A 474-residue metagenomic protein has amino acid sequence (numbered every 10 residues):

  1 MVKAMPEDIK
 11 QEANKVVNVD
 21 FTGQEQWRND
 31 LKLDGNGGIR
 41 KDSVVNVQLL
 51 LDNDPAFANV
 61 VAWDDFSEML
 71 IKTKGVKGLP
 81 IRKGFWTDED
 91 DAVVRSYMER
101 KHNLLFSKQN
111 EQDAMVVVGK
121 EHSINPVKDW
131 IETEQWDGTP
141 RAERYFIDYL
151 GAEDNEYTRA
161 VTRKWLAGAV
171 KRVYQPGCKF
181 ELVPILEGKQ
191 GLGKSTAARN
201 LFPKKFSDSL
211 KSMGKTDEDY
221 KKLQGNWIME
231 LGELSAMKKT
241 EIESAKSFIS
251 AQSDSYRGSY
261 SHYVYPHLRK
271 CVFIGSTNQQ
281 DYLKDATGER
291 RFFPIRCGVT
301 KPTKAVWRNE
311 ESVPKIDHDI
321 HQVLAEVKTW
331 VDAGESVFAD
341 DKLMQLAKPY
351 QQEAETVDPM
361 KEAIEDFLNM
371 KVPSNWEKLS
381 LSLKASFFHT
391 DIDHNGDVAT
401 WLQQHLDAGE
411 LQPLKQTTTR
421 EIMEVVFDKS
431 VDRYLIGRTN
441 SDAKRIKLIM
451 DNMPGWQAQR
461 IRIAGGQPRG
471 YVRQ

Functional and structural regions predicted by a protein language model:
M1-P140, Q403-Q412, V431-Y434, S441 (+1 more regions): N-terminal nucleic-acid engagement/recognition segments and initiation subdomains in replication, restriction
V118-Q224: P-loop NTPase catalytic core of nucleic-acid-dependent motor ATPases
D219-Q224, G258-S276: AAA+/SF3 P-loop NTPase mechanochemical coupling elements
W227-I249, L283-E289: Conserved AAA+/SF3 P-loop NTPase catalytic/coupling segment centered on the Walker-B
M229-G232, R257, K270-T277, P294-I295: Structural recognition of the conserved hydrophobic beta-strand(s) that form the central parallel beta-sheet of P-loop
I242-Y265: Conserved catalytic/switch belt of AAA+ P-loop NTPases
K284-T303: A short helix-turn-beta junction within AAA+ P-loop NTPase domains corresponding to the substrate/partner-engaging
V337-Q474: DNA transaction DNA-binding modules
